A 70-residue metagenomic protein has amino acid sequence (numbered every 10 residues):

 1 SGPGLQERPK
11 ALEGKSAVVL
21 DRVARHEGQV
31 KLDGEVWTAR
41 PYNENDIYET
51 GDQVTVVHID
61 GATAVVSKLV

Functional and structural regions predicted by a protein language model:
S1-K10: Short boundary/loop segments of OB/S1/cold-shock single-stranded nucleic-acid-binding domains
P9-V70: Terminal membrane-proximal soluble interaction domains of membrane-associated proteins
